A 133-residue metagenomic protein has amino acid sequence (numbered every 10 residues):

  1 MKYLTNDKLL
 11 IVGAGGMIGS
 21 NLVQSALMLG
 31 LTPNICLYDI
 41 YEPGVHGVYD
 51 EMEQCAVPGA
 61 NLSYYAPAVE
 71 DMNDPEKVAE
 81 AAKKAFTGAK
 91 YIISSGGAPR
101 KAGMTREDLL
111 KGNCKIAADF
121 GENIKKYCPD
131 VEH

Functional and structural regions predicted by a protein language model:
N6, L31-A89: Conserved N-terminal Rossmann-fold NAD(P) cofactor-binding segment
G15: Conserved glycine-rich cofactor-binding loop
G19-S20: N-terminal Rossmann-fold NAD(P) dinucleotide-binding loop
V23-Q24, G121: Generic hydrophobic/aromatic pocket-lining and core-packing "Φ" positions
A89-K90, E132: Conserved acidic residues
I92-S94: Redox-cofactor binding/interface segments in oxidoreductases and associated redox assembly factors
G96-A98: Conserved NAD(P)H cofactor-binding loop of Rossmann-fold oxidoreductase domains
T105-H133: Rossmann-like NAD(P)(H) cofactor-binding subdomain of soluble oxidoreductases
